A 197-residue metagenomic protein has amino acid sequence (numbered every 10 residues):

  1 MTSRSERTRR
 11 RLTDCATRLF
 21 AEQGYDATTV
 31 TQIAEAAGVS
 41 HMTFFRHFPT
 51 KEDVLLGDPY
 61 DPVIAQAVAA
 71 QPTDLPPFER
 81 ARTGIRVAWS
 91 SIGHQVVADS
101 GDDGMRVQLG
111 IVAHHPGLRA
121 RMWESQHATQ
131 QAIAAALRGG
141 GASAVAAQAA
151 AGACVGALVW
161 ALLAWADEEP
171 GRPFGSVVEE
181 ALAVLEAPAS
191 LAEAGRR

Functional and structural regions predicted by a protein language model:
M1-Q23, A27-V39, V63, S176: Basic, helix-initiating cap at the start of DNA-binding domains
M1-R4, A189-R197: N-terminal intrinsically disordered/low-complexity leader segments
F20, T29-V30, K51-L56, A81 (+1 more regions): Amphipathic alpha-helical segments enriched in hydrophobic/aromatic and basic residues that form the DNA-contacting
Q23-Y25, G38-V39, F45-L55: HTH DNA-binding helix-turn interface
E52-V63, S125: Alpha-helical DNA-contacting segments of helix-turn-helix folds
Q66-V107: Hydrophobic alpha-helical connector segments
L109-G140, Q148, G152: Amphipathic alpha-helical packing segments from all-alpha helical-bundle domains
W123, G139-L182: Hydrophobic/aromatic-rich alpha-helical bundle segments in the mid-to-C-terminal region
